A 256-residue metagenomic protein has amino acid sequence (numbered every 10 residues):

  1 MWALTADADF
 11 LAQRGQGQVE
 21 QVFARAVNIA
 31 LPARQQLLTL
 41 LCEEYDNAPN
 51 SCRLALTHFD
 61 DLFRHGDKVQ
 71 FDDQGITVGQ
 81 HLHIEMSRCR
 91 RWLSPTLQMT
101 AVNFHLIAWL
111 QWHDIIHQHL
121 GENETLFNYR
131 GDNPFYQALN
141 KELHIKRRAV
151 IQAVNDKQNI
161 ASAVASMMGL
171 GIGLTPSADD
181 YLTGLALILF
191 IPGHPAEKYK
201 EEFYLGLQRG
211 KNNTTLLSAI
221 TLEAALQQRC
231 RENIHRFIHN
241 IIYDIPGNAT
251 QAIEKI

Functional and structural regions predicted by a protein language model:
M1-S162, M167, P176-A178, L216-A225 (+3 more regions): Phosphate/adenylate-binding glycine loop and adjacent helical scaffold
M168-I172, I256: Short, recurring structural edge motifs at helix starts
I172-F190: Conserved phosphate/anionic-ligand binding catalytic regions in large, soluble enzymes, centered on
L189-K200, D244: Short helix-capping/linker segments at secondary-structure and domain boundaries
P192-P195, Q208-K211, Q227-R229: Short, mixed-charge, low-aromatic patches
F203-I220: Small-residue-rich helix-loop
A249-I256: Short, intrinsically disordered, charge-balanced linker/junction segments flanking boundaries in proteins
